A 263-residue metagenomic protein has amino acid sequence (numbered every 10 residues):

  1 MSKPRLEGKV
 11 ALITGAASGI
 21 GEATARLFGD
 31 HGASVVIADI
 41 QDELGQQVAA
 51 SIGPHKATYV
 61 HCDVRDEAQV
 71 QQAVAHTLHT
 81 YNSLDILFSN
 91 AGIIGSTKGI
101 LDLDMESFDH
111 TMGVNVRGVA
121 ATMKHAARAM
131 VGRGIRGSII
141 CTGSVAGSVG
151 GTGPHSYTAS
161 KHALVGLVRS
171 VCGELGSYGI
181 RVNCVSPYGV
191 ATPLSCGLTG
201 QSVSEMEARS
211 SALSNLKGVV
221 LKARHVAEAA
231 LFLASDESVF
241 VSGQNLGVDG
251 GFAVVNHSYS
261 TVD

Functional and structural regions predicted by a protein language model:
S2-K3, I94-T97, S242-D263: Short C-terminal tail/terminal secondary-structure segment of NAD(P)H-dependent dehydrogenase/reductase domains
K3-V35: Canonical Rossmann dinucleotide-binding motif of NAD(H)/NADP(H)-dependent dehydrogenases/reductases, specifically
K98-I100, D104-H110, S210: Substrate-binding pocket helix/loop in short-chain dehydrogenase/reductase
M123, S160, V168: Active-site helix of classical SDR
R128, G173-S177, V239: Alpha-helical segment proximal to the catalytic Tyr-Lys
S144: Residue(s) in the substrate-gating loop at a strand-loop-helix junction that position the organic substrate next
C184, T192, V203-E237, V241 (+1 more regions): C-terminal helical subdomain
